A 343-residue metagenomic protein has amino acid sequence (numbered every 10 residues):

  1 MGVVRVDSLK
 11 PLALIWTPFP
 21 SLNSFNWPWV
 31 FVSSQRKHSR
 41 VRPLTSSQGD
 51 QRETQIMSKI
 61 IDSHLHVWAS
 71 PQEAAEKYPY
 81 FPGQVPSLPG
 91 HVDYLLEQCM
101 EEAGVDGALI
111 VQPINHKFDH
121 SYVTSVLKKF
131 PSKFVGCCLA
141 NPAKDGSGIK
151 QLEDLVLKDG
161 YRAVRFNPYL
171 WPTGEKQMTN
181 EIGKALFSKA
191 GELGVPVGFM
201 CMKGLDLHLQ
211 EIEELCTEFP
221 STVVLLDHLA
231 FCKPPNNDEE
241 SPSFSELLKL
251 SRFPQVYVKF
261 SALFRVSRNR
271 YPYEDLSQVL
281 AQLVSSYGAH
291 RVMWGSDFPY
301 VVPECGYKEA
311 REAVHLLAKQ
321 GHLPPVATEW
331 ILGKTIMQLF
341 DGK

Functional and structural regions predicted by a protein language model:
V4-W16, F25-W29, P43-I61, S87-G107 (+3 more regions): Mid-to-C-terminal alpha-helical segments outside catalytic/metal-binding sites
D50-A185, K189-L193, E274, E312-H315: Mid-domain alpha/beta scaffold segments of enzyme catalytic cores
H66, P113-I114, L139-A143, N167-W171 (+4 more regions): Active-site beta-loop-alpha junctions enriched in small/polar residues
A69-P71, K117-H120, P172-G174, H208 (+3 more regions): Short catalytic/ligand-binding loop motif for oxyanion handling, primarily in non-cytosolic enzymes, centered on
L95-C99, D119, Q151, L186 (+5 more regions): Alpha-helical packing segments of well-folded alpha/beta enzyme cores
K176-M293: Catalytic pocket-lining loop regions of alpha/beta-barrel enzymes, especially the amidohydrolase/enolase/GH5 lineages
